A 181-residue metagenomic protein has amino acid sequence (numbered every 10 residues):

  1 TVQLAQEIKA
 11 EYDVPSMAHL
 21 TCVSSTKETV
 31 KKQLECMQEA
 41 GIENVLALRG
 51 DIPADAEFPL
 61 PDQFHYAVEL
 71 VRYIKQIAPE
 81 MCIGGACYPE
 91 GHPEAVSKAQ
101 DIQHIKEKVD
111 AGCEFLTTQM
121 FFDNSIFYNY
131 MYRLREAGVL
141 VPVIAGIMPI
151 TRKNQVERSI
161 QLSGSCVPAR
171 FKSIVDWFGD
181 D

Functional and structural regions predicted by a protein language model:
T1-E7, T26-Q33, D51-I74, A95-K98 (+1 more regions): Active-site-adjacent beta->alpha loops and helix N-cap segments on the catalytic face of soluble alpha/beta enzymes
P15-H19, E43-L46, E80-A86, E114-F115 (+1 more regions): Structural preference for beta-strand elements that scaffold enzyme active sites
S16, C22-S24, R49-P53, C87-G91 (+2 more regions): Active-site-proximal loop/turn and secondary-structure-junction residues that shape catalytic pockets, frequently
L20, E28-P53: A generic, well-ordered mixed alpha/beta core segment in the N-terminal half of proteins
M37, K108, G112, A145: Conserved, mostly hydrophobic/aromatic
P61-Y88, E94, E136-D181: Active-site pocket-lining/capping segments in soluble small-molecule metabolic enzymes
E94-A111, L116, I126: Active-site glycine-rich loop that binds ribose-phosphate moieties when present
